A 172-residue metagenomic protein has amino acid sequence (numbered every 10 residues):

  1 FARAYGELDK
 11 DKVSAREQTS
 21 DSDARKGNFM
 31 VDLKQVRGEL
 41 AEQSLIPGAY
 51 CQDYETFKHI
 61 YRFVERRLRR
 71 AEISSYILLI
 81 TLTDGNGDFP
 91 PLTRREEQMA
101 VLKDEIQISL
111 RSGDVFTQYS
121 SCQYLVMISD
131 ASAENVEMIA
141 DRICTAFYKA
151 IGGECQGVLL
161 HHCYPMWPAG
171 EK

Functional and structural regions predicted by a protein language model:
A4, G38, F147-V158: Catalytic/regulatory signature loops of cyclic-dinucleotide turnover enzymes and related class III nucleotidyl cyclases
A15-Y54: Amphipathic HAMP/coiled-coil signal-transducing linker helices that couple sensory inputs to cytosolic output domains
L40-I46, I80-R94, L110: Active-site loop/short helix in cyclic nucleotide turnover domains
A49-T56, D88-M99, F116, N135-V136: Conserved catalytic/dimerization core of cyclic nucleotide/dinucleotide signaling enzymes
I60-L82, G87-P90: Active-site-proximal structural segments of metal-dependent nucleotidyl cyclase/transferase enzymes
R66-R70, L102-A133, G152: Conserved helix-loop-beta segment at the catalytic/binding core of cyclic-nucleotide signaling proteins
D84-G87, M127-V136, G153-K172: Catalytic strand-loop-helix junctions within cyclic-nucleotide turnover domains
I139-T145: Short amphipathic alpha-helices in soluble, non-transmembrane regions that often serve as interface/regulatory elements
